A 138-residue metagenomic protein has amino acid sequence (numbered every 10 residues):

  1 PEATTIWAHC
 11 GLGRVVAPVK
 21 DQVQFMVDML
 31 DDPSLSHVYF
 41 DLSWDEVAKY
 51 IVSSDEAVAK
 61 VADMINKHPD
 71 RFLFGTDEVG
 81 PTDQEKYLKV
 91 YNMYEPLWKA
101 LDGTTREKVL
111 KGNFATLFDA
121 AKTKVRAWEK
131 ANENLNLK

Functional and structural regions predicted by a protein language model:
P1-F74: Catalytic pocket-lining loop regions of alpha/beta-barrel enzymes, especially the amidohydrolase/enolase/GH5 lineages
N66-L73, V79-K138: Mid-to-C-terminal alpha-helical segments outside catalytic/metal-binding sites
